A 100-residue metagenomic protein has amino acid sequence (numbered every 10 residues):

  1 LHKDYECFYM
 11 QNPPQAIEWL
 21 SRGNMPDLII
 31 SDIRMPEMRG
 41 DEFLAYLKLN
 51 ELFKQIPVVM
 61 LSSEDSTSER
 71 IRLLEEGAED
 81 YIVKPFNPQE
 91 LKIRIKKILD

Functional and structural regions predicted by a protein language model:
L1-F8, L49: Two-component/phosphorelay signaling modules centered on CheY-like receiver
Y9-L28: Acidic, metal-coordinating helix/loop segments flanking the phosphotransfer/catalytic sites of two-component signaling
M35: Receiver (REC) domain active-site loop signature in two-component systems and cognate sites in sensor histidine kinases
E64-D65: Short, conserved "switch-loop" micro-motifs in signal-transduction and mechanochemical regulators
F86-I95: C-terminal output helix
